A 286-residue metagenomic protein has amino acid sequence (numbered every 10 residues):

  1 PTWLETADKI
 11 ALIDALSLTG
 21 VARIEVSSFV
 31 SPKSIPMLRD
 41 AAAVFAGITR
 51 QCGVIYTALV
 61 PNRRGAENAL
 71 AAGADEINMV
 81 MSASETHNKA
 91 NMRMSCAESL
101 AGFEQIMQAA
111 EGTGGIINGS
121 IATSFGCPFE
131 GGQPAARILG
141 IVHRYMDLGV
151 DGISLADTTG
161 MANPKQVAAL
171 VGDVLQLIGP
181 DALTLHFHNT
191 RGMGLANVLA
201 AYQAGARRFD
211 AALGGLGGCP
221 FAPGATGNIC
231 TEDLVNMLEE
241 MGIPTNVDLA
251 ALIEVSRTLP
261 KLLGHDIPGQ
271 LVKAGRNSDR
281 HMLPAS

Functional and structural regions predicted by a protein language model:
P1-S286: Catalytic cores and adjacent flexible loops of soluble metabolic enzymes that perform enolate/carbanion chemistry on
